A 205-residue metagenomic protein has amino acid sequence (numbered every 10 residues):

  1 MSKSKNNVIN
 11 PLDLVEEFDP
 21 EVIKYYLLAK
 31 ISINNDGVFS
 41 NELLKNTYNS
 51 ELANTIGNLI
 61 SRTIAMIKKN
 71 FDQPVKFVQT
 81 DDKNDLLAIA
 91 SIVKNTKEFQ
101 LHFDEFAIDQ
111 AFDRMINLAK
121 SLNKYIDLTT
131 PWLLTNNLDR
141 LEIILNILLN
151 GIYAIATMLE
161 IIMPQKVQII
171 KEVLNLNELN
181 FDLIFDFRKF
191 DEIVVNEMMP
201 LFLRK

Functional and structural regions predicted by a protein language model:
M1-L86, N177-N196, P200: Catalytic adenosine-cofactor/nucleotide-binding cores of aminoacyl-tRNA synthetases and other
K3, L14-V15, L44-T55, N84-S91 (+2 more regions): Secondary-structure capping and boundary motifs in well-ordered enzyme cores
V8, N41, V93-K97, I152: Residue-level signal for cytosolic alpha-helical hairpin/rod architecture
D13-E16, Y25, N46, A65 (+9 more regions): Charged/polar, solvent-exposed surface patches and flexible loops
G37, L101, F106, I116-K205: Basic, alpha-helical terminal appendages of large translation-related enzymes
I60-F99, A119-N137: Conserved, charged catalytic cores of large soluble enzymes
